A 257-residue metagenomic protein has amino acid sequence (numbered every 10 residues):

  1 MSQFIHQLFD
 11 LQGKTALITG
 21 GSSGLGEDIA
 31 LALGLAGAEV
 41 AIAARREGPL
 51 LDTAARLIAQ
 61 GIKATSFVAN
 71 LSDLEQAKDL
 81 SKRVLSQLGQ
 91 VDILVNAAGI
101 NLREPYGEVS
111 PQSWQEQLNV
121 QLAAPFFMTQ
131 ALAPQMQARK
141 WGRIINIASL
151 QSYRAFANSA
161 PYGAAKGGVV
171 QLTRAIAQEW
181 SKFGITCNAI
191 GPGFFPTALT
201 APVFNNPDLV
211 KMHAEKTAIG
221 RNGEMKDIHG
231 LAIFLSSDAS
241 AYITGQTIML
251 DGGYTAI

Functional and structural regions predicted by a protein language model:
T15, S22-S23: Conserved glycine-rich cofactor-binding loop
V95, S181, T186, I243-G245: Short, small/polar-rich loop/turn modules that mediate ligand/substrate recognition or access, typified
P105-Y106, S110-L118, I144, L209 (+1 more regions): Substrate-binding pocket helix/loop in short-chain dehydrogenase/reductase
F126, W141, R221-L250, T255-A256: C-terminal substrate-recognition "lid" of short-chain dehydrogenase/reductases
T129, A165, T173: Active-site helix of classical SDR
P134, Q178-K182, A241: Alpha-helical segment proximal to the catalytic Tyr-Lys
S149: Residue(s) in the substrate-gating loop at a strand-loop-helix junction that position the organic substrate next
